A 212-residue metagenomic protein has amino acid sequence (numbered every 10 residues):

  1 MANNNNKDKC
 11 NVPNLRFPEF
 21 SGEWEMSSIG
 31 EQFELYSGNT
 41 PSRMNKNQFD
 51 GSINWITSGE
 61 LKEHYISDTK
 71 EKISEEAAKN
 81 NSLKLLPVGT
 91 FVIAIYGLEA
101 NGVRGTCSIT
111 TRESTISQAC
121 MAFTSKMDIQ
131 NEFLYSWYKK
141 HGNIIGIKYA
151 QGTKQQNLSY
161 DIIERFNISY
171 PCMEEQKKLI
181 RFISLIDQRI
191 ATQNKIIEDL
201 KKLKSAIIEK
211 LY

Functional and structural regions predicted by a protein language model:
M1-G22, T192-Y212: Short amphipathic coiled-coil heptad-repeat segments
K9-C10, E113-M121, Q151-E174: A short glycine-rich beta-alpha junction/loop motif
N14-T40, E63, R165: Non-catalytic DNA-recognition/assembly elements of restriction-modification systems
E19, S27, E31, K177-R189 (+1 more regions): Extracellular/lumenal glycan-associated surfaces
G30-F33, R43-E76: DNA target-recognition patches
R43, K79-N80, G152, S184: Short, solvent-exposed loop/turn positions at domain surfaces that link secondary-structure elements or cap domain
T57-S58, D68-K139: A short beta-sheet element
H141-N143: Conserved loop->alpha-helix
